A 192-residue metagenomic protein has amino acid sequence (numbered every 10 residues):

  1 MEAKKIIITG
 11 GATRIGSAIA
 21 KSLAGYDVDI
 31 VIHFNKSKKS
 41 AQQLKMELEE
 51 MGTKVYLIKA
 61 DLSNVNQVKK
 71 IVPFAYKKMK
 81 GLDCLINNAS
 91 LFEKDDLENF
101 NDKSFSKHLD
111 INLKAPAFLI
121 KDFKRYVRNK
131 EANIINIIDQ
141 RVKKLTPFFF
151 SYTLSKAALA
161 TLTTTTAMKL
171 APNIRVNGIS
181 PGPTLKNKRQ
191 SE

Functional and structural regions predicted by a protein language model:
K4, T53-K54, G81-L82, Y126-Q140 (+1 more regions): Active-site loop of short-chain dehydrogenase/reductase
A12-R14: Conserved glycine-rich cofactor-binding loop
Y26-Q43: Conserved glycine-rich Rossmann-like NAD(P)H-binding loop of the short-chain dehydrogenase/reductase
K38, K59-K70, D102: The beta1-alpha1 cofactor-binding region of Rossmann-like NAD(H)/NADP(H)-dependent oxidoreductases
N88-E93: Conserved NAD(P)H cofactor-binding loop of Rossmann-fold oxidoreductase domains
D96-L97, N101-L109: Substrate-binding pocket helix/loop in short-chain dehydrogenase/reductase
N133-A171, P183-K186: Catalytic loop of short-chain dehydrogenase/reductase
